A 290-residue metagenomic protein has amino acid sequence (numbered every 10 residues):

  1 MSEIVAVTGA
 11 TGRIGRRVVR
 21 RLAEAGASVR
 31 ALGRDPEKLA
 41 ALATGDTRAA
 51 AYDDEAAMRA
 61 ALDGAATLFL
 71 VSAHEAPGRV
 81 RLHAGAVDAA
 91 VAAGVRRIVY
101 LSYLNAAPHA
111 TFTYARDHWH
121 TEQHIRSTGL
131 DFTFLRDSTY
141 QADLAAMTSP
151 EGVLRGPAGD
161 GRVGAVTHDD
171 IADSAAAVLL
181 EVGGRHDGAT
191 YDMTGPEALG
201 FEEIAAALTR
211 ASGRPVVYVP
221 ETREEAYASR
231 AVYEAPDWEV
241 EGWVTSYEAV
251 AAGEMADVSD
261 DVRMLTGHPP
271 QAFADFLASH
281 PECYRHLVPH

Functional and structural regions predicted by a protein language model:
S2-L39, D53-A56, D63-A65, H74-A84 (+5 more regions): Oxidoreductase cofactor-interface core, primarily capturing Rossmann-like NAD(P)-dependent enzymes
T8, V71, G267: Residues lining the SAM
A43-D54: Rossmann-fold cofactor-recognition segment
R59-L62, A205, V244, L277: A generic alpha-helix structural signal
E224-H290: A hydrophobic C-terminal alpha-helical subdomain
